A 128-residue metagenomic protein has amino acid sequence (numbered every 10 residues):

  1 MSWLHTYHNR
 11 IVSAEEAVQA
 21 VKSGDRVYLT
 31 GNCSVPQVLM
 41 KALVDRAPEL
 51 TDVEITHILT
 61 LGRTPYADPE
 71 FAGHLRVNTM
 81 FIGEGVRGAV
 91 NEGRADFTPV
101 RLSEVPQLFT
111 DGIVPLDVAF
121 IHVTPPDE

Functional and structural regions predicted by a protein language model:
M1-E128: Conserved alpha/beta enzyme-core scaffold
